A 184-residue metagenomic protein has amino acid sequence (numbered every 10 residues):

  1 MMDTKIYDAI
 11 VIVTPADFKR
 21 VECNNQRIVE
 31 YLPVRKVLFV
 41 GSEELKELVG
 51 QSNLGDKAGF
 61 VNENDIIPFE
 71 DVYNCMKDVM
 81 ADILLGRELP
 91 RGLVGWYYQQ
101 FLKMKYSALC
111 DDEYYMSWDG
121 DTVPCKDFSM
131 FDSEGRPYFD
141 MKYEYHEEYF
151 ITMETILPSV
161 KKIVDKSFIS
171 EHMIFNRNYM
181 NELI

Functional and structural regions predicted by a protein language model:
M1-Q26: N-proximal low-complexity "stem/linker" segments adjacent to membrane-targeting elements
K5-Y7, R35, D112-Y114: Short coil/turn segments at beta-strand junctions that form active-site/ligand-binding loops
K19, E43-G50: Short, charged/polar "capping" segments at the starts of alpha-helices and the immediately preceding loops
Q26-R35: Short, acidic, metal-binding catalytic loop of nucleotide-sugar glycosyltransferases
V37-S42: Short internal beta-strands
L48-A108: Active-site-proximal specificity loops/subdomain of glycosyltransferases
L102-M141: GT-A fold catalytic core of metal-dependent nucleotide-sugar glycosyltransferases, centered on the diacidic
C125-I184: Conserved catalytic core of nucleotide-sugar-dependent glycosyltransferases
